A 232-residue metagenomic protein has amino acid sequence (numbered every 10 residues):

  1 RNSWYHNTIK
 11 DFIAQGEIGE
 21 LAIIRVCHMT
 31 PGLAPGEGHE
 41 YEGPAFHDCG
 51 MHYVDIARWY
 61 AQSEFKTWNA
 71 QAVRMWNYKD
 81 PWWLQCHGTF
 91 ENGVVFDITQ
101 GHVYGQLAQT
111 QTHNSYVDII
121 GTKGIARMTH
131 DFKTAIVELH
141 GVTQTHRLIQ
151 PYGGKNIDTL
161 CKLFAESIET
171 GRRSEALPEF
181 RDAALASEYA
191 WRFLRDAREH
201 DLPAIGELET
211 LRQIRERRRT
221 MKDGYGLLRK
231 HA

Functional and structural regions predicted by a protein language model:
R1-P35: A contiguous active-site-proximal alpha/beta segment in oxidoreductase catalytic domains
W4, D48, K155, P178-R181: Residue-level signal for the nucleotide or nucleotide-sugar donor/cofactor binding architecture
E40-P44: Short glycine-enriched, charge-decorated loop/helix-capping segments at active-site entrances that position
D48, H52-I136, P151, D158-R173 (+2 more regions): Contiguous beta-strand/loop segments that form the cofactor/metal-binding neighborhood of enzyme cores
T145-I149, S167-L185: Glycine- and charged-residue-rich phosphate/anionic-cofactor binding loop of Rossmann-like
Y189-H200: Short arginine-rich
